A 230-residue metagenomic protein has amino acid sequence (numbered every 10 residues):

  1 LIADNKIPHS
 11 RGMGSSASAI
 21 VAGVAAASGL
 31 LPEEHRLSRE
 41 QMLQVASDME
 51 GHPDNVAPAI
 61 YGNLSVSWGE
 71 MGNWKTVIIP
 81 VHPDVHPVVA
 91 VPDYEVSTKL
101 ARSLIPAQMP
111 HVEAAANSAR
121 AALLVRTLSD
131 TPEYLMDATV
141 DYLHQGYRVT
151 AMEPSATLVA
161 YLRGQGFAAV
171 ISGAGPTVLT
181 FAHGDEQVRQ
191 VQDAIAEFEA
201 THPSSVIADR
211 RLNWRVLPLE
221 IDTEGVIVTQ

Functional and structural regions predicted by a protein language model:
L1-H9, Q41-V45: Glycine- and acidic-rich phosphate- and metal-coordinating loops
D4-S28, G51-D54, A168-P176: Glycine/serine-rich anion-binding loops at beta->alpha junctions that coordinate negatively charged ligand groups
M13-R39, I60-G62, E70: DPxDG-like acidic metal-binding loop motif
A27-V45, G72-K75, E186-I195: Phosphate-handling active-site elements
L37-V85, A169-I171, G175, L179: Alpha/beta catalytic cores of group-transfer enzymes, especially the acyltransferase/condensing modules of polyketide
V89-T150: Active-site rim beta-loop-alpha module in soluble metabolic enzymes
T127-Q230: Glycine-rich, charge-dense phosphate/pyrophosphate-binding loop(s) and the adjacent flexible "lid"/catalytic subdomain
